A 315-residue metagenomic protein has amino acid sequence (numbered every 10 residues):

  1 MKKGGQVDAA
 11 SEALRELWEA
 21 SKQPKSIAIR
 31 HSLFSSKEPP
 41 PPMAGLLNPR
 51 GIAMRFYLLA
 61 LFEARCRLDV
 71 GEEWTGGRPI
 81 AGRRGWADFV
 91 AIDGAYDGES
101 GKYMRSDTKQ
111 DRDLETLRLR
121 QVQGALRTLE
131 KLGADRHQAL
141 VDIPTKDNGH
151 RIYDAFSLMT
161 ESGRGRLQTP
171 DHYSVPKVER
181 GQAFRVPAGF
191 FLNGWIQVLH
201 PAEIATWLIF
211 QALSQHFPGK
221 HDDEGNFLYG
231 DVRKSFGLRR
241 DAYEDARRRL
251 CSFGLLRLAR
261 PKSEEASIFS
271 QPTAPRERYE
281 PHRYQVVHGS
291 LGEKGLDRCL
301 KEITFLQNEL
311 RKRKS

Functional and structural regions predicted by a protein language model:
M1-K109, P144-R151, S162-G230: Short recognition helix of helix-turn-helix/winged-helix DNA-binding domains
S21-K25, G133, Q307-L310: Short, flexible helical or helix-coil boundary motifs
R55-A60, V122, F156, L208 (+1 more regions): Generic hydrophobic, helix-prone segments enriched in Leu/Val/Ile
F56, L129, V186, L250 (+1 more regions): Generic structural hydrophobic/aromatic packing signal, biased to beta-strands
F62, A212-L213, K262-E264, S290-G292: Short loop/turn segments at secondary-structure transitions that flank enzyme active sites
L68-D147, H216-A274: Winged helix-turn-helix DNA-binding recognition segment
G149-V198, P272-S315: Short, amphipathic alpha-helical interaction segments positioned at domain boundaries
